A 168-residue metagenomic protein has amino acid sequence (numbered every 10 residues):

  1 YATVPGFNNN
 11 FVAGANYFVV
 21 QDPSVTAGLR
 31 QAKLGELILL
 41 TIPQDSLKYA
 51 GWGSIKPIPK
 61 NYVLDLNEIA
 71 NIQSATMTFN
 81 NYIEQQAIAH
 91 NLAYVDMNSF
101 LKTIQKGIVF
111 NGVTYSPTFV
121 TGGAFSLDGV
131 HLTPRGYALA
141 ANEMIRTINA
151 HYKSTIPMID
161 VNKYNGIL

Functional and structural regions predicted by a protein language model:
Y1-A89, F100-V120: Acidic, Ser/Thr/Gly/Pro-rich low-complexity segments that form flexible
Y62, A89-V95, F125-L132: Short, exposed beta-strand "edge-strand" segments with a Pro/Gly-rich flavor and a Y/T-containing core
N81-N91, V95, K106, N142-K153: Sec-exported extracytoplasmic/periplasmic mature domains
D96-S99, G136: Active-site proximal loops enriched in glycine and acidic residues that flank catalytic Cys/His/Asp and coordinate
T118-I167: Histidine-centered active-site loop/cap adjacent to the catalytic His in serine esterases/O-acetyl transfer systems
